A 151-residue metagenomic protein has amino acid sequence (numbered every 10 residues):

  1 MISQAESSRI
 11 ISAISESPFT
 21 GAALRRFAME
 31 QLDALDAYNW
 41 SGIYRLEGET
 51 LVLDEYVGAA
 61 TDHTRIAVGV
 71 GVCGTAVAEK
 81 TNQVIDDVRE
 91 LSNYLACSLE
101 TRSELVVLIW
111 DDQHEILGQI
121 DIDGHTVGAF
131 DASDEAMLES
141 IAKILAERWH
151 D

Functional and structural regions predicted by a protein language model:
M1-T61, S140, R148-D151: Intrinsically disordered, low-complexity terminal regulatory regions
W40, V106, Q119: Short hydrophobic/aromatic beta-strand element in the GNAT-like acyltransferase core that lines or flanks the acyl-donor
L46-L99: Regulatory sensory and allosteric helical modules in signal-transduction proteins and certain transcription factors
V84, L108, D121: Conserved beta-strand segments that form the floor/walls of ligand-binding pockets within enzyme and binding domains
S103-D111: A short, aliphatic-rich beta-strand micro-motif
I116: Glycine-rich acetyl-CoA-binding "A-motif" of GNAT/NAT acetyltransferases
I120-G128: Short beta-strand-to-loop transition segments that serve as allosteric relay/switch motifs in sensory/regulatory domains
F130-R148: Amphipathic alpha-helical "output/dimerization" segments
